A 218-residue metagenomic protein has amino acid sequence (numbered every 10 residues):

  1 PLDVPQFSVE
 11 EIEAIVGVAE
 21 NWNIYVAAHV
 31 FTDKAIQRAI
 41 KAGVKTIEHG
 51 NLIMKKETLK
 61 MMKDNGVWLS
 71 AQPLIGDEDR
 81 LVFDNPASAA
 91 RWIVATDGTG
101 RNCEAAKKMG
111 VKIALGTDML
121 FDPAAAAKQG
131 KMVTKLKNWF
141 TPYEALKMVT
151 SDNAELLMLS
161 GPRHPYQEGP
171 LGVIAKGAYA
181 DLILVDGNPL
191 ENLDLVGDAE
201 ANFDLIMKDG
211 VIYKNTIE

Functional and structural regions predicted by a protein language model:
P1-R101, A114, M119-L120, D186: Active-site core of metal-dependent hydrolases
N21, T96-P189: His/Asp/Glu-enriched, well-ordered alpha-helical/loop segment that forms or immediately abuts the divalent-metal
V30, A39, M61-K63, A106-K108 (+2 more regions): Extracellular/periplasmic catalytic domains that process cell-envelope and extracellular macromolecules
F83-W92, P165-E168, V196-A199: Short, surface-exposed loop/helix-turn segments at secondary-structure junctions that function as lids/hinges flanking
R163, L171-E218: C-terminal cap of metal-dependent C-N hydrolases
